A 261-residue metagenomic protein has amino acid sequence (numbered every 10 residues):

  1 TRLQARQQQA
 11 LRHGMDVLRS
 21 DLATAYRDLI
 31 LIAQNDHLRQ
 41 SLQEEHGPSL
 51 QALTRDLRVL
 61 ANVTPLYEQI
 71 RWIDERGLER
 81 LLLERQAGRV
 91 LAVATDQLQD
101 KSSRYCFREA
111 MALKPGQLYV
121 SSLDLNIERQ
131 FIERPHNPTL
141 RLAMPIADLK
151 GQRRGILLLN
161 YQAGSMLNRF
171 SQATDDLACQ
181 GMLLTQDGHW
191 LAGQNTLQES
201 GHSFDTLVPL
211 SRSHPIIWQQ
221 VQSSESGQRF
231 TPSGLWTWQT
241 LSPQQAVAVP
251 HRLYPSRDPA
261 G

Functional and structural regions predicted by a protein language model:
T1-P48, R58-Y67, P138-T139: Juxtamembrane extracytoplasmic/periplasmic/luminal helical "stalk" adjacent to the first N-terminal
Q8, Y26, T54-R58, R104-F107 (+3 more regions): Extracytoplasmic/secreted envelope proteins and their assembly/folding machinery, especially bacterial periplasmic
T24-L31, L60-Q86, A112-Y119, S171-T196 (+2 more regions): Short N-terminal helix-loop-first-beta-strand/juxtamembrane motif that initiates sensory/input modules
L50-T64, D96, R129, K150 (+1 more regions): Solvent-exposed, extracytoplasmic
I73, I146-D148, L184, Q244: Core beta-strand residues in small-molecule sensory/regulatory alpha/beta domains
E84-Y161, N168: Extracytoplasmic/periplasmic ligand-binding sensor regions of membrane-associated signaling proteins
Q86-G88, L197-S200, Q244: Short, surface-exposed beta-strand-loop junctions and turns on beta-sheet-rich folds
D205-G261: Extracellular/periplasmic juxtamembrane segments that couple receptor/chemosensory ectodomains to their
